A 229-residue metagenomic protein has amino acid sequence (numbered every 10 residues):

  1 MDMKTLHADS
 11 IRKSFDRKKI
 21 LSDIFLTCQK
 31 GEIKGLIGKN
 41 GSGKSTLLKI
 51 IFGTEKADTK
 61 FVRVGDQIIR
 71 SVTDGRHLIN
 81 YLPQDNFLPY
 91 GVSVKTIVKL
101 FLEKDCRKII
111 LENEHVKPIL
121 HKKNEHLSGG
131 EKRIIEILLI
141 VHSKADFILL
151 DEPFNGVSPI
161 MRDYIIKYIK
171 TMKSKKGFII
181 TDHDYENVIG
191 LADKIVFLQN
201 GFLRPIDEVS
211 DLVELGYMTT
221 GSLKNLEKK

Functional and structural regions predicted by a protein language model:
L6, L21-D23: Conserved structural motif at the start of ABC-family nucleotide-binding domains
I37-K39: The feature captures the beta-strand-to-loop junction immediately N-terminal to the Walker
F52: Helix-to-loop junction immediately C-terminal to a conserved catalytic motif
D85, Y90-C106: Q-loop/switch helix immediately C-terminal to the Walker
K123-L127: Conserved ABC ATPase signature
E152-P153: Walker B catalytic motif
F202-K228: Conserved beta-strand-loop-alpha-helix hinge in the C-terminal portion of ABC ATPase nucleotide-binding domains
